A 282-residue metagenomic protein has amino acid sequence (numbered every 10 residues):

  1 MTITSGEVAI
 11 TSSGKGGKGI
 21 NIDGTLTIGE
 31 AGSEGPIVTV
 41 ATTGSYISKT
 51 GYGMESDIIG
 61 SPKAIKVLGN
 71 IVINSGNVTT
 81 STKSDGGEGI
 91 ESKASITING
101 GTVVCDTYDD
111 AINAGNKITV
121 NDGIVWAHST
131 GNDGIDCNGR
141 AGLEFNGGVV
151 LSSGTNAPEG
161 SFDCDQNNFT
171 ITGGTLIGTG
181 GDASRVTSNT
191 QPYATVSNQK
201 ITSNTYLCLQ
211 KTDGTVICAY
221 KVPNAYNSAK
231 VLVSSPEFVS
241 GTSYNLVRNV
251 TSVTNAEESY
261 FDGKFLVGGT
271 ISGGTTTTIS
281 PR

Functional and structural regions predicted by a protein language model:
M1-R282: A composition-driven surface/loop motif
